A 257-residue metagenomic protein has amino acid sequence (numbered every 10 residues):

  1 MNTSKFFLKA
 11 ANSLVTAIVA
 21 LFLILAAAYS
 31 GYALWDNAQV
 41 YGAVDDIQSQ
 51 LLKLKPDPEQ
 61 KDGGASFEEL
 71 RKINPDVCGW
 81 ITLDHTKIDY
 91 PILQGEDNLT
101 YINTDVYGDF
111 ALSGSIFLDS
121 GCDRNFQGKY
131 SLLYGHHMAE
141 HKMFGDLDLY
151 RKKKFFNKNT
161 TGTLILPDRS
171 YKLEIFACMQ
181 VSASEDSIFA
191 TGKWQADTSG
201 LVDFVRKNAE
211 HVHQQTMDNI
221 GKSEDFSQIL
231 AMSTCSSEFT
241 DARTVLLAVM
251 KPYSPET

Functional and structural regions predicted by a protein language model:
M1-N12: N-terminal Lys/Arg-rich, disordered targeting/topogenic segments
A11-L14, K61: General secondary-structure edge motif
S13-A33: Hydrophobic membrane-insertion alpha-helices, especially the h-region of bacterial N-terminal signal peptides
A27-T257: Solvent-exposed, non-transmembrane regions of membrane-associated and secreted proteins
